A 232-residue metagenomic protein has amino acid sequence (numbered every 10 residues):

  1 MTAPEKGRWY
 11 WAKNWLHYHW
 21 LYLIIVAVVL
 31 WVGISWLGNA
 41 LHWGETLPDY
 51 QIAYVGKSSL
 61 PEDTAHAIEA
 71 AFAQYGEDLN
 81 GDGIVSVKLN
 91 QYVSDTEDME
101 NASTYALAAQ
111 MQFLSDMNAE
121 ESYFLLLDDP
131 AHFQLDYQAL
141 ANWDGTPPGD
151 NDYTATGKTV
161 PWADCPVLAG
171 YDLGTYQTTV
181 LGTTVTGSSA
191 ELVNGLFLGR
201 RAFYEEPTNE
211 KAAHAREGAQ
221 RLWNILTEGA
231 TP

Functional and structural regions predicted by a protein language model:
M1-N14: N-terminal Lys/Arg-rich, disordered targeting/topogenic segments
Y18-A40: Hydrophobic membrane-insertion alpha-helices, especially the h-region of bacterial N-terminal signal peptides
P48-S58, V87: Short, well-ordered beta-strand elements
K57-S59, T96-T104, L114, A202-A213: Second-shell loop/turn segments in exported
S58-E62, A131-Q134: Short acidic, S/G/P-rich loop/turn micro-motifs used as interaction or catalytic elements
G76-S103: Acidic, glycine-anchored loop motifs typical of Ca2+
A102-Y171: Extracytoplasmic "Venus flytrap"/periplasmic binding protein-like
D172-P232: Bilobed periplasmic-binding protein/Venus flytrap-like ligand-binding cleft at the lobe interface of extracytoplasmic
